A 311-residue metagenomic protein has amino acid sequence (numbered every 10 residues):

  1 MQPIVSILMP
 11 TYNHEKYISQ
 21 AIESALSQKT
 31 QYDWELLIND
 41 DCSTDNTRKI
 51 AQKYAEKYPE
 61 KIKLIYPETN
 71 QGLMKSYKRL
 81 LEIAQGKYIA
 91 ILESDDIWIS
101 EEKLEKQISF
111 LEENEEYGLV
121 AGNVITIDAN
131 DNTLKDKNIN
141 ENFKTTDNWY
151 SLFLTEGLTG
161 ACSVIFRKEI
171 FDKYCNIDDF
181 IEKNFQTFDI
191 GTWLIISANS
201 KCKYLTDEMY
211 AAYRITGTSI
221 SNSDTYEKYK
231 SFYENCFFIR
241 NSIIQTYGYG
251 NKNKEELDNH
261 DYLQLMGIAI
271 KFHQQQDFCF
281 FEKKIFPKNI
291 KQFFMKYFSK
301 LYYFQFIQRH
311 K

Functional and structural regions predicted by a protein language model:
E23-D33: Short, acidic, metal-binding catalytic loop of nucleotide-sugar glycosyltransferases
D40-K49, T69, E93: A conserved acidic beta->alpha catalytic loop
P67-A84, K106: Glycine-rich, basic loop-to-helix element that forms the pyrophosphate-binding segment of sugar-nucleotide handling
E82, G122, N140-Y226: Conserved nucleotide-sugar donor-binding catalytic segment
I89: Short aromatic/hydrophobic "clamp" motif used to bind/position activated sugar donors
E102-K135: Conserved donor NDP-sugar-binding/catalytic core segment of glycosyltransferases
D147, S151-L152, F185-F188, M209 (+3 more regions): Catalytic core of nucleotide-sugar-dependent glycosyltransferases
L263-K311: Membrane-interface aromatic/basic loop that binds lipid-linked glycans or pyrophosphate carriers, typified by
